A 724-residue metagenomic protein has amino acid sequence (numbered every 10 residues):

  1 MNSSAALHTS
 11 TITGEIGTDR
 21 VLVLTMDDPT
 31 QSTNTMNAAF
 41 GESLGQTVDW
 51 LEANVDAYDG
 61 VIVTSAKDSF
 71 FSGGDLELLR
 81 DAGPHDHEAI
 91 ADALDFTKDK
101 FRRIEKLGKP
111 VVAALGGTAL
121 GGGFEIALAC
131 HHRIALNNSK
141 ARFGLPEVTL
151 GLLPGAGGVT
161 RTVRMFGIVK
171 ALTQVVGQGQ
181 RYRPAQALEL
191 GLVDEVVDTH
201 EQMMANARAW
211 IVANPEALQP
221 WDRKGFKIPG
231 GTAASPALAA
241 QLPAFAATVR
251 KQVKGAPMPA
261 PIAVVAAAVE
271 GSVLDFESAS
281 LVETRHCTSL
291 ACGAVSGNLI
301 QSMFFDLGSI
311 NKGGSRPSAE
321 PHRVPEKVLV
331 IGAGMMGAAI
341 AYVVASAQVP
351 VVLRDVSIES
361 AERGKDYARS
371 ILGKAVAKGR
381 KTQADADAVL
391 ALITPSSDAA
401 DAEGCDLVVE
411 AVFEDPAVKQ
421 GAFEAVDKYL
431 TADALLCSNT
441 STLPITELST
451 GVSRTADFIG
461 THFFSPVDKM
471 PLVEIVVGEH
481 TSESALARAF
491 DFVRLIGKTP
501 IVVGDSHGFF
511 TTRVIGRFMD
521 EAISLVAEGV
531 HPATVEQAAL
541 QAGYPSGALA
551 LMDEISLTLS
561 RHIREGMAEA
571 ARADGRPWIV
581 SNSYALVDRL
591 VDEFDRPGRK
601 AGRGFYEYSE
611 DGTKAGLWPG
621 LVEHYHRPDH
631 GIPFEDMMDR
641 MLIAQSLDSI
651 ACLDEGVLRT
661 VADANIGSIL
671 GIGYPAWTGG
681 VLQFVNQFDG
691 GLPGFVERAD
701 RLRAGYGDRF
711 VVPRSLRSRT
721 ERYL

Functional and structural regions predicted by a protein language model:
M1-T64, E88, D99-R102: Conserved CoA-thioester-binding segment of acyl-CoA-metabolizing enzymes
I12-T13, G17, D27, T47 (+6 more regions): N-terminal glycine-rich phosphate-binding loop for ADP-containing cofactors
D68-S72, L120-G121, L443-P444: Short, active-site-adjacent cap segments at secondary-structure transitions
L76: Glycine-rich phosphate-binding loops of nucleotide-dependent enzymes
K100-A113: Conserved catalytic cysteine-centered active-site region of acyl-thioester-dependent Claisen-condensing enzymes
A113, G117-G123: Gly/Ser-rich catalytic serine loop of serine hydrolases
